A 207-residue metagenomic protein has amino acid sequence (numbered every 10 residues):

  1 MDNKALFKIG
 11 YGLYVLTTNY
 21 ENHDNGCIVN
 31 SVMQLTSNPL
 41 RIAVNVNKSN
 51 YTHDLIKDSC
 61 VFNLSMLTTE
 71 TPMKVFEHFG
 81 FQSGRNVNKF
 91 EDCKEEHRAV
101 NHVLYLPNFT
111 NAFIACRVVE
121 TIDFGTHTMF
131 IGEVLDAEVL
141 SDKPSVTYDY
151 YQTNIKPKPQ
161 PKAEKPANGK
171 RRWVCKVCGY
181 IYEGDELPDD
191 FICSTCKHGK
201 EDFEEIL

Functional and structural regions predicted by a protein language model:
M1-R171, V177, Y182: Basic, polyanion-binding surface patches
N168, E204-L207: Intrinsically disordered, low-complexity segments
C175-C178, C193-C196: Short cysteine-rich clusters marking metal-coordination/redox-active sites
E183, H198-E204: Short functional micro-motifs and their immediate structural scaffolds
E183-I192: Short linker/helix segments within small regulatory modules
